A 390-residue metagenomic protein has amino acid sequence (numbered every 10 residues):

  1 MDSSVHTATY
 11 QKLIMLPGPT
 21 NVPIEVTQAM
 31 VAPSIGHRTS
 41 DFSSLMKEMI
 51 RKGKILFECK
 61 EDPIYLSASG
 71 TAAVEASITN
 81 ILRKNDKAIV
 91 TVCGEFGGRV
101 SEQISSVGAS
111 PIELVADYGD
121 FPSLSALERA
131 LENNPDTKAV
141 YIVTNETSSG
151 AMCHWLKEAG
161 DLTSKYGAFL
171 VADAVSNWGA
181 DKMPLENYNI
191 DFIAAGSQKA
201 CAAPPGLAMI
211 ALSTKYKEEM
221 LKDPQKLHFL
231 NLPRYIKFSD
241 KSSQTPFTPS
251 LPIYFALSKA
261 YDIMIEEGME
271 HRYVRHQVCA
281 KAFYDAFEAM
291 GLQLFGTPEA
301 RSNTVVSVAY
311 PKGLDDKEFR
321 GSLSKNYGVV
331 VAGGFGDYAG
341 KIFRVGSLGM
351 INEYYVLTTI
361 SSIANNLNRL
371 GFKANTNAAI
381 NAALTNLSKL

Functional and structural regions predicted by a protein language model:
Q11-S67, T71: A glycine-/small-polar-enriched, mobile loop at the entrance of the PLP active site in fold-type I
N21-V22, Q198-D285, A289: Active-site C-terminal subdomain of aminotransferase-like
K60-I89, C93, G97-S101: Conserved beta-loop-alpha segment that forms the PLP phosphate-binding cup at the N-terminus of a helix
P122-N177, F192, A200: Active-site phosphate-binding strand-loop segment of PLP-dependent enzymes
E186-Q198: Conserved active-site segment immediately N-terminal to the catalytic lysine that forms the internal aldimine
Q293-N326: Conserved PLP-binding catalytic core of the aspartate aminotransferase-like
D337, K341-L390: PLP-dependent enzyme catalytic core of the Aspartate aminotransferase-like
